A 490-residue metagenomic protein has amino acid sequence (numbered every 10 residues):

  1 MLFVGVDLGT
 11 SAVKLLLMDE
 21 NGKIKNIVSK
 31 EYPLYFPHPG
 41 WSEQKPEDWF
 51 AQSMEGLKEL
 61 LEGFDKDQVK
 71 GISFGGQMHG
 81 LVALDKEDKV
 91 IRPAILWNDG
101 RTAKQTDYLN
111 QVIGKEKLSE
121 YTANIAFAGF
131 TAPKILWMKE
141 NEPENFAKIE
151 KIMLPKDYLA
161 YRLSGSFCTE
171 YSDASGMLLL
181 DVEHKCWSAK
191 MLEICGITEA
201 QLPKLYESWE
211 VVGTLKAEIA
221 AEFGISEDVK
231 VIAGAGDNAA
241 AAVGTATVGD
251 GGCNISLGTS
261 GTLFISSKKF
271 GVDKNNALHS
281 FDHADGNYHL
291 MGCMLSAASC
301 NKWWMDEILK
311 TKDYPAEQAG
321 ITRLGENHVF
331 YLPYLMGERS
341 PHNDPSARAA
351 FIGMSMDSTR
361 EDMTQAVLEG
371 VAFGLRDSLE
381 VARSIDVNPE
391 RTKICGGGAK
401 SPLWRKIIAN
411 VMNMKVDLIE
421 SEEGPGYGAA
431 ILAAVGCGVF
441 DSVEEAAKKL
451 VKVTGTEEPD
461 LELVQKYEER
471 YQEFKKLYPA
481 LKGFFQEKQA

Functional and structural regions predicted by a protein language model:
M1-R92, E120, K148, A220-A221 (+4 more regions): N-terminal glycine/serine-rich phosphate-binding loop of ATP-dependent small-molecule kinases, especially carbohydrate
V4-G5, A103, N110-I125, P133-C168 (+4 more regions): Active-site core segments that coordinate phosphate-bearing ligands/cofactors across diverse enzyme families
L15, L81-L84, P93, I265-S266 (+2 more regions): Short glycine-/acidic-enriched loop or helix-start segments at secondary-structure transitions that form or flank
G22, K45, I72, D99 (+3 more regions): Residue-level signal for inorganic ion chemistry
P33-E43, K117-L118, C168-S175, T198-Q201 (+1 more regions): Gly-rich Lys/Arg/Thr-decorated short loops/hinges at beta-loop-alpha junctions or inter-strand turns that position
K58-W97, I125-T131, A160-D181, K204-E207 (+1 more regions): Short beta-strand-loop/turn "lid" adjacent to the catalytic site in phosphate-handling enzymes
C195-E207: A conserved helix-loop-beta module that forms one wall/lid of the active-site cleft in ATP-utilizing catalytic domains
